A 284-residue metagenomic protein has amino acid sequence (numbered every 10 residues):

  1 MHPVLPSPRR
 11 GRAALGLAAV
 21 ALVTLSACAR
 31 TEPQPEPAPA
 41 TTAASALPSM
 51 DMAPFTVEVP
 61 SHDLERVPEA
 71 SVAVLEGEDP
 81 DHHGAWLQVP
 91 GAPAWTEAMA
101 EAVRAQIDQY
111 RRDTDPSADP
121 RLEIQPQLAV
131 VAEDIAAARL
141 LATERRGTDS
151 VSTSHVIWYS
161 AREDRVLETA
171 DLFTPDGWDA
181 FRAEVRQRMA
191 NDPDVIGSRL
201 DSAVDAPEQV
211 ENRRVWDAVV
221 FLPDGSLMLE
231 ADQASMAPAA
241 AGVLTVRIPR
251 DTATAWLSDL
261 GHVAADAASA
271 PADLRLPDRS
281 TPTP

Functional and structural regions predicted by a protein language model:
H2-G11, G16, C28-P284: Compositionally biased intrinsically disordered regions enriched in Thr/Gly
